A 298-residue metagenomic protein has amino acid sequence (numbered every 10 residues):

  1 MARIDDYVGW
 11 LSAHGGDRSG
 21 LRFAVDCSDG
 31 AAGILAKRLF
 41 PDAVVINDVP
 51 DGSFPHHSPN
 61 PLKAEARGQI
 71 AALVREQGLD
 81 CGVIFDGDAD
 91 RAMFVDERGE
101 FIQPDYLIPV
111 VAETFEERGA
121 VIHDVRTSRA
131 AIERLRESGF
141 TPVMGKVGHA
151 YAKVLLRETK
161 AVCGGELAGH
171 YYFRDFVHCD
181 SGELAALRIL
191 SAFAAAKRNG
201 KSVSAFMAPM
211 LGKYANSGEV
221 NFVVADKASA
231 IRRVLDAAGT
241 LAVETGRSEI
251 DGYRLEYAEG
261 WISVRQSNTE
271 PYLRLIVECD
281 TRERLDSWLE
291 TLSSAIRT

Functional and structural regions predicted by a protein language model:
M1-Q77: Gly/Ser/Thr-enriched, mixed-charge loops and adjacent short helices that form phosphate/oxyanion-binding elements
G9-S12, I34-K37, R67-R75, P109-E113 (+3 more regions): Predominant activation on well-ordered alpha-helical scaffold segments within soluble catalytic domains
L11, D26, R67-I70, V83 (+6 more regions): Buried hydrophobic positions in well-ordered alpha/beta secondary-structure cores of metabolic enzymes
R18-S19, D42-A43, Q69-P142: Replace "Mg2+/Mn2+-dependent" with "divalent metal-dependent
V45-P50, G87, L167, Q266-N268: Short, small-residue-rich loop/turn micro-motifs
G52-P59, V111-T114, A152-R157: Short, charged, surface-exposed secondary-structure boundary motifs
N60-A64, E100-I102, S138-T141, A161-C163: Short, hinge-like loop/turn segments at secondary-structure boundaries
E117-T298: Phosphate-binding and adjacent anionic-ligand microenvironments
